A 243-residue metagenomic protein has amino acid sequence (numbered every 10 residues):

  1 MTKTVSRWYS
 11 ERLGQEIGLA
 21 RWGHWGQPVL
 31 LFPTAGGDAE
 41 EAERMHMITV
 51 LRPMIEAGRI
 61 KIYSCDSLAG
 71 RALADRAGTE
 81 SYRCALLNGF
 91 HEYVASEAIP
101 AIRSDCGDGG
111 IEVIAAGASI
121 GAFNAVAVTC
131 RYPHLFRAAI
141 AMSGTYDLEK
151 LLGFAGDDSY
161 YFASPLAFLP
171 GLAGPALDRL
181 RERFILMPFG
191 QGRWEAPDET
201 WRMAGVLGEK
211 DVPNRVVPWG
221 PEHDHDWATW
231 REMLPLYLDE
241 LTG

Functional and structural regions predicted by a protein language model:
M1-G243: Non-catalytic cap/lid and distal C-terminal segments of serine-dependent acyl enzymes
